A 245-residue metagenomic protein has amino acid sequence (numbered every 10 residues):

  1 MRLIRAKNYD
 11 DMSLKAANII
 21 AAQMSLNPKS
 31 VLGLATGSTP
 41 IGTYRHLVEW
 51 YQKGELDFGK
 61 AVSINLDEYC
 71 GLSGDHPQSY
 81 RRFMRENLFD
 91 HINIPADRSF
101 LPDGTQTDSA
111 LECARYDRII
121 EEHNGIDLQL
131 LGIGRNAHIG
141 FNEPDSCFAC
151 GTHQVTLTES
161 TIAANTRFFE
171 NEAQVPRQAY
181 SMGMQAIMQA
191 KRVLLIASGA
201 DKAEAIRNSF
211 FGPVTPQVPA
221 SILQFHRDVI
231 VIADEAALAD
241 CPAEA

Functional and structural regions predicted by a protein language model:
M1-L32: N-terminal glycine-/serine-/threonine-rich phosphate-binding loop
L26-Q52: Glycine-rich N-terminal segment of FAD-binding domains in flavoprotein oxidoreductases, spanning the beta-loop-helix
G33-G37, N65, P102-D103, L130-I133 (+2 more regions): Short beta-strand segments
L56-Q129: Ligand-binding beta-strand-loop-alpha-helix segment within the catalytic cores of soluble metabolic enzymes
L111-C113, G140-D145, C150-G151, A205-S209 (+1 more regions): A short secondary-structure junction signal
N124-A149: Glycine-rich phosphate-binding loop
G140-M184: Class I SAM-dependent methyltransferase SAM-binding "motif I" and its flanking Rossmann-like core
Q185, Q189-A245: ATP/nucleoside-binding phosphotransfer catalytic cores, i.e., glycine-rich phosphate-binding loops
